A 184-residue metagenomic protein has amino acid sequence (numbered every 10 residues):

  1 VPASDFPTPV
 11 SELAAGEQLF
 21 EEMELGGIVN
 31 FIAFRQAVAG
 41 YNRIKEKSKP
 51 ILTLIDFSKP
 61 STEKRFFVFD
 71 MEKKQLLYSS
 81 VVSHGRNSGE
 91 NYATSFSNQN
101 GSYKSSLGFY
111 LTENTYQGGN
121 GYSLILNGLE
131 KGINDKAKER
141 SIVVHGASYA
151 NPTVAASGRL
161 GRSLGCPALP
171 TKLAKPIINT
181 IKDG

Functional and structural regions predicted by a protein language model:
P2-L164, K172-G184: Cell wall/extracellular polymer interaction/catalysis modules
